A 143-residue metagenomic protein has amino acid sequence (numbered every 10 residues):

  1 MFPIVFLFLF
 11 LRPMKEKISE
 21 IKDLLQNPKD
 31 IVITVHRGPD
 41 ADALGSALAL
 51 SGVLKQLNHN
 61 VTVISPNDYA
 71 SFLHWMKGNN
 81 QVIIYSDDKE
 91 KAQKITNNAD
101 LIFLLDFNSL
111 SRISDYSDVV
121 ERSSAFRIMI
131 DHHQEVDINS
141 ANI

Functional and structural regions predicted by a protein language model:
P3-I143: Replace "Mg2+/Mn2+-dependent" with "divalent metal-dependent
